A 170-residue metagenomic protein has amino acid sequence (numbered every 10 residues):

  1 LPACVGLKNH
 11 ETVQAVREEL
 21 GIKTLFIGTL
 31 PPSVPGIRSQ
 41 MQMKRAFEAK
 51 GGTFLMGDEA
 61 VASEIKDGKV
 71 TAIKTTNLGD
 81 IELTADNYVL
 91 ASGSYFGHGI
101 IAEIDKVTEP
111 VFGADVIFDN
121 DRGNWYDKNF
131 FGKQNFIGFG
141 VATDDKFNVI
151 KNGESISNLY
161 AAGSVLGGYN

Functional and structural regions predicted by a protein language model:
L1-N170: Residues forming the flavin
